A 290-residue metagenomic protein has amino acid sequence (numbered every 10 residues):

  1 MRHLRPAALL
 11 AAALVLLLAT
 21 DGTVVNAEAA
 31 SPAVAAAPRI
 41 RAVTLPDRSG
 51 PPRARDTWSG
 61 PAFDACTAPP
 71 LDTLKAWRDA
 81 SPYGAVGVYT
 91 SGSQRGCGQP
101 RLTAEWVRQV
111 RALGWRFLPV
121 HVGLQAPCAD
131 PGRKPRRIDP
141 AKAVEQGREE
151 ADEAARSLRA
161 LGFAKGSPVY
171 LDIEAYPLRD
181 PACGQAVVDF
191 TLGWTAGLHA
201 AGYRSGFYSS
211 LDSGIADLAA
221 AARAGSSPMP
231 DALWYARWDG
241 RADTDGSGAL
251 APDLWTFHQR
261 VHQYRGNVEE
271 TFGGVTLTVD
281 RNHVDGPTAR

Functional and structural regions predicted by a protein language model:
M1-A30: Secretory targeting and sorting signals
L10-D21, E150, Y264, V275-D280 (+1 more regions): Hydrophobic alpha-helical membrane segments, chiefly transmembrane helices and signal peptide h-regions, characterized
A37-A65, L74, A80, P228-R290: Functionally critical loop-and-helix segments that line ligand-binding/catalytic clefts of soluble enzyme domains
G50-S81, V88-L178, V188: Substrate-binding cleft of extracellular glycoside hydrolase catalytic domains
D72, R95-P100, A126-P131, L178-G184 (+3 more regions): Extracytoplasmic/secreted cell-surface and envelope-processing proteins
D139-E150, V188-A200, A224-G246: Acidic, His- and aromatic-enriched active-site or binding-groove loops in soluble protein domains that engage sugars
L198-L218: Aromatic-lined carbohydrate-recognition surfaces of secreted/lumenal glycan-active proteins
